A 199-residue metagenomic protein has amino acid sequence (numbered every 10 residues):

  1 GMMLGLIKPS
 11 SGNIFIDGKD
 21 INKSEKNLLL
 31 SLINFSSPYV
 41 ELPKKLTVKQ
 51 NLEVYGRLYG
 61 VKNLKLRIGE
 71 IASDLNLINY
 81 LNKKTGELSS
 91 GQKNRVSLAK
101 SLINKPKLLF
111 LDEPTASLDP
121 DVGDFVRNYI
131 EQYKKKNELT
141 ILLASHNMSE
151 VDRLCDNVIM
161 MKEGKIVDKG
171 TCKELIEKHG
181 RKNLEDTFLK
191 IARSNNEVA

Functional and structural regions predicted by a protein language model:
L4: Helix-to-loop junction immediately C-terminal to a conserved catalytic motif
G12-D20, L28-L29: Conserved ABC transporter NBD signature motif
E53, R57-Y80: Conserved ABC ATPase "signature" region
K84-L88: Conserved ABC ATPase signature
L109-D112: Catalytic Walker B motif of ABC-type/P-loop ATPase nucleotide-binding domains
D124-K136: Helical segment within the ABC ATPase nucleotide-binding domain
